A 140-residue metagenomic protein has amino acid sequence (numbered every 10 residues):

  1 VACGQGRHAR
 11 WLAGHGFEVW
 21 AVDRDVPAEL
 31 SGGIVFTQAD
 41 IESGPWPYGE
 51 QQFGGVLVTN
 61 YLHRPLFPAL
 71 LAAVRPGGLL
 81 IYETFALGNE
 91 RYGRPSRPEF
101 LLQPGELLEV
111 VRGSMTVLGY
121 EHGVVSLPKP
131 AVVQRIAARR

Functional and structural regions predicted by a protein language model:
A2: Conserved S-adenosyl-L-methionine
Q5-S43: Class I SAM-dependent methyltransferase SAM/SAH-binding core
W46-G55: A short acidic, Gly/Pro-enriched loop at the edge of an enzyme's catalytic core that lines a small-molecule cofactor
L62-V74: A short, conserved alpha-helix within the catalytic core of class I
G78-A86: Conserved beta-strand signature within the Rossmann-like core of class I S-adenosyl-L-methionine
E99-S114: Short alpha-helix
T116-S126: Conserved S-adenosyl-L-methionine
V125-R140: Core SAM-dependent methyltransferase catalytic element
